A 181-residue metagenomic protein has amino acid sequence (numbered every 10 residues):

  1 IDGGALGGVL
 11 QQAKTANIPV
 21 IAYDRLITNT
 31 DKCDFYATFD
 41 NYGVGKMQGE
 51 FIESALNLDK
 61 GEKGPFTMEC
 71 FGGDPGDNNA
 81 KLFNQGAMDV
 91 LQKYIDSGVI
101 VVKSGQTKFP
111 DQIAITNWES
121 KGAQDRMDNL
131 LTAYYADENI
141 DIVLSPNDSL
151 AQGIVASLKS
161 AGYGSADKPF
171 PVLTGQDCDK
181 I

Functional and structural regions predicted by a protein language model:
I1-I181: A residue-level marker of the well-folded mature domains of exported/periplasmic proteins
